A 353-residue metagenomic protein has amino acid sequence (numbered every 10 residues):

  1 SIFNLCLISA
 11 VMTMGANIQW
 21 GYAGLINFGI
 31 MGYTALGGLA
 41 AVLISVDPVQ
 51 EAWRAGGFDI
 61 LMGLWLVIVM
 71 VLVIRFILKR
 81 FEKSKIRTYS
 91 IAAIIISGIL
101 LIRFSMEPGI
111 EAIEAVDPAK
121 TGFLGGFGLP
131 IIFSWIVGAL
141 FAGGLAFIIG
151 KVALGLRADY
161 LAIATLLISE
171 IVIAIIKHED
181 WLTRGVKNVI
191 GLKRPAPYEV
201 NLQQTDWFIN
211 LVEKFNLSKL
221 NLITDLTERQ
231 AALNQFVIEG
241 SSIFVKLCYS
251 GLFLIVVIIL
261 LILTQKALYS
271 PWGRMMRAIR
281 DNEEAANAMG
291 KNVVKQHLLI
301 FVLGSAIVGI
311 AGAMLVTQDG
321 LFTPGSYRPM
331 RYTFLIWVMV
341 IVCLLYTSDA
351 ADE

Functional and structural regions predicted by a protein language model:
S1-D349: Transmembrane alpha-helices and adjacent helix-loop boundaries
